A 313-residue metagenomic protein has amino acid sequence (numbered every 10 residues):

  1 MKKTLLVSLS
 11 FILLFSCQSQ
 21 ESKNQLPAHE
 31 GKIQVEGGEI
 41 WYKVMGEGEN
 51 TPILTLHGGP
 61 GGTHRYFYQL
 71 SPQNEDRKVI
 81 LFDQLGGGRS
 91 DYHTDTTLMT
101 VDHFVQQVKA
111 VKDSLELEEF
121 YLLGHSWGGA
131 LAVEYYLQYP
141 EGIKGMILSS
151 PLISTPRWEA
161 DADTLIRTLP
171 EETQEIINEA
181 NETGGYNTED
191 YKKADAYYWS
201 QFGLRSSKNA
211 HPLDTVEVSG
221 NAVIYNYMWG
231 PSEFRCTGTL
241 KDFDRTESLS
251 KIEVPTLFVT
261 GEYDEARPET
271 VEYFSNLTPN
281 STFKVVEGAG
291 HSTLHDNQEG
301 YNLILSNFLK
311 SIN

Functional and structural regions predicted by a protein language model:
G38-Y92: Conserved HGGG/HGGXW glycine-rich cap/lid loop of the alpha/beta-hydrolase fold
L81-W127: Active-site loop/oxyanion-hole signature of alpha/beta-hydrolase fold enzymes
E118-D161: Conserved hydrolase catalytic core segment
M146-G185: Flexible "cap/lid" loop of the alpha/beta hydrolase fold
N181-T239, S248: Conserved alpha/beta-hydrolase catalytic His-Asp/Glu region
I252, F258-T260: Short beta-strand/loop motif that positions the catalytic acidic residue of the alpha/beta-hydrolase fold
E265-T270: Conserved alpha/beta-hydrolase "acid-adjacent" motif
S281-N313: Catalytic active-site module of serine/aspartate enzymes centered on a nucleophile-bearing elbow/loop
